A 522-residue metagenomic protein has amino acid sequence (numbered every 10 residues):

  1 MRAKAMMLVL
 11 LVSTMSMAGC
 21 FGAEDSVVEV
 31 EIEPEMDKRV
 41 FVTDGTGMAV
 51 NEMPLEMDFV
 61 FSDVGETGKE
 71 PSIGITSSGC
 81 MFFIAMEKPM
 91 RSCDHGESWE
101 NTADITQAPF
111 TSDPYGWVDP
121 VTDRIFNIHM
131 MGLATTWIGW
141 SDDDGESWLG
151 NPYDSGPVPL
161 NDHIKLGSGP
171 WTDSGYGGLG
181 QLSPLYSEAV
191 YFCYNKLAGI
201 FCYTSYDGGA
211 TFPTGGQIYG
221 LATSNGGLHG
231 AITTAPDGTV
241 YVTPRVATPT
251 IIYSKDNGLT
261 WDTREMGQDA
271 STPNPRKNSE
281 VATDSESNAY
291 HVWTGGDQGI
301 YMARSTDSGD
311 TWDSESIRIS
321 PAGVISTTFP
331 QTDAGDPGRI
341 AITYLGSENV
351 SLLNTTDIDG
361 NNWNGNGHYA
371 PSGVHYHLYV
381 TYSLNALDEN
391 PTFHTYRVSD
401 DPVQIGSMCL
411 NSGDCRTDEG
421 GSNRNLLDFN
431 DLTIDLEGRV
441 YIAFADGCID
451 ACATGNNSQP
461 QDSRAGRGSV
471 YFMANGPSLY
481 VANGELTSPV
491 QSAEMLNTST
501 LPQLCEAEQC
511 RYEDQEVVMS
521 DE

Functional and structural regions predicted by a protein language model:
M1-M36, M519-E522: Secretory targeting signatures
E29-E522: Extracellular, repeat-based ectodomains that mediate carbohydrate processing or recognition
